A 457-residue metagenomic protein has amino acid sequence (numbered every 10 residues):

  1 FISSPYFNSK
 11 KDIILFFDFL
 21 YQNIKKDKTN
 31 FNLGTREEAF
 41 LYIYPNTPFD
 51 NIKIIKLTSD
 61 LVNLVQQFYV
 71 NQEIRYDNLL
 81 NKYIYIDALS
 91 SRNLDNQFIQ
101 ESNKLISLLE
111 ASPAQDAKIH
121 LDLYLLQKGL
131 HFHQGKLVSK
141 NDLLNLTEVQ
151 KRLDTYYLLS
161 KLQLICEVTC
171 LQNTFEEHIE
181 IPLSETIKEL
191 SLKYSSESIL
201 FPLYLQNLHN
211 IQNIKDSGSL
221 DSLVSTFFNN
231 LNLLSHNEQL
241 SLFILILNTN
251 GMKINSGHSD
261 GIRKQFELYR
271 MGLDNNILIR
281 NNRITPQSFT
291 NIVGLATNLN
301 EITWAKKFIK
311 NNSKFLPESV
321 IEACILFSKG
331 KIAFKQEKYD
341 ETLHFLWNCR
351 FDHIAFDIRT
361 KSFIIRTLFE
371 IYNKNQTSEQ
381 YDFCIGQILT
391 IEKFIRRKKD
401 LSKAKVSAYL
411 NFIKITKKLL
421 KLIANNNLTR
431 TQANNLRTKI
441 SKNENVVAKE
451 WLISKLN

Functional and structural regions predicted by a protein language model:
I2-I214: Flexible inter-repeat linkers and adjacent short helices within tandem amphipathic alpha-helical repeat scaffolds
S4-Y6, L109-A114, L190-S196, F227-Q239 (+5 more regions): Solenoid-like repeat scaffolds
D95-S102, T174-T186, I214-F227, G257-M271 (+3 more regions): Helix-turn-helix repeat elements of alpha-solenoid scaffolds
E197-F201, N237-F243, Q265, L278-T285 (+4 more regions): Residues that mark the junctions of alpha-helical repeat units in TPR/alpha-solenoid scaffolds
L203-Q206, L245-N248, Q287-N291, I321-K331 (+5 more regions): "A position-specific structural signal for the A-helix of alpha-solenoid helical repeats
F243, N250-K329, K335: Long, K/E/R/D-enriched contiguous segments that form extended
A323-I325, K329-K405: C-terminal structural cap/anchor segments
N375-E379, C384-N457: Long, ordered, amphipathic alpha-helical scaffolds
